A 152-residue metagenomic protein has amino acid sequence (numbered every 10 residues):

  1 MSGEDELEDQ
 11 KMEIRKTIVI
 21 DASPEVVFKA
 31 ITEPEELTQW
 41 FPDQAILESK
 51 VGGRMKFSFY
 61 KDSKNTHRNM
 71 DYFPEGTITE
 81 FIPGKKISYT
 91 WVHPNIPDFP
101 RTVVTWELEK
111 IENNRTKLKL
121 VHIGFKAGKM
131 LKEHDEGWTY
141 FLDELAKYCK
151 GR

Functional and structural regions predicted by a protein language model:
M1-E13: Short acidic N-proximal helix/loop "leader" segments that mark the beginning of a domain or an inter-domain linker
D5, F57-D62, S88-P94, L120: Short beta-strand segments that buttress and anchor functional surface loops
E13-I20: Short amphipathic
R15, E35-D71: Short beta-edge strand/loop motif at the mouth of beta-sheet-based domains
A30-I31, F81: Conserved catalytic core of Hanks-type protein kinase domains
I46, N65-N113, I123: Hydrophobic-ligand binding "helix-grip"
I123-R152: A conserved amphipathic terminal alpha-helix motif
